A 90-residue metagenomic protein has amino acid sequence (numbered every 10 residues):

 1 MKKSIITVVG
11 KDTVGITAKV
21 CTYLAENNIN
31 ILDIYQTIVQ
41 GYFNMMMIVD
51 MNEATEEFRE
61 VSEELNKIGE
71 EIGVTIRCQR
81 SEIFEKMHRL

Functional and structural regions predicted by a protein language model:
M1-L90: A conserved regulatory-domain signal marking ACT and ACT-like small-molecule sensing domains and adjacent regulatory
